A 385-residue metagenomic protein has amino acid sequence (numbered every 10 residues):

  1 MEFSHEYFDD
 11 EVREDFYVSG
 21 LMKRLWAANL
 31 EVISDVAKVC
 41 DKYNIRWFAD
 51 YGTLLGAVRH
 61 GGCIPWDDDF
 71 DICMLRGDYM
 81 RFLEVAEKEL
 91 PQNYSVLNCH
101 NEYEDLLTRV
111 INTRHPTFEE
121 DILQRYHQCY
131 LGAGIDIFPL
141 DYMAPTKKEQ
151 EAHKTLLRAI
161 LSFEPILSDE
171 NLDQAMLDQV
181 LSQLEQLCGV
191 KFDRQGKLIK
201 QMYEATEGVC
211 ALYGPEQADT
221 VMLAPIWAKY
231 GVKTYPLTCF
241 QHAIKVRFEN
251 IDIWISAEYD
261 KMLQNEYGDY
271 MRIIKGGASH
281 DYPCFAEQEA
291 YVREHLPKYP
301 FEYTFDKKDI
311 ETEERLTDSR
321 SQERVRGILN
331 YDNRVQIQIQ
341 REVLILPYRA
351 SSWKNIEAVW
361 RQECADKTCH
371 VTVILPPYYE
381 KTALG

Functional and structural regions predicted by a protein language model:
M1-E6: Conserved oxyanion/phosphate-binding beta-strand-loop segments in alpha/beta enzyme cores
Y7-D9, Y17-D41, A86-P145, Q150 (+2 more regions): Conserved catalytic core of two-metal-ion nucleotidyltransferases
R13-G20, I339-R341: A short, surface-exposed helix-loop junction/capping segment
A37-F70, M74, Y79-M80, T238: Active-site nucleotide-donor binding segment shared across nucleotidyl transfer reactions
A49-Y51, R76, P139, P347 (+1 more regions): A cross-domain feature marking catalytic cores of carbohydrate-active enzymes and several ubiquitous metabolic/repair
I64, M74, Y79-E84, K88-L97: Long, hydrophobic, well-ordered secondary-structure blocks that form the structural core and pocket-lining surfaces
K154: Short, His- and charge-rich active-site/binding loops that engage polyanionic ligands
E314-G385: N-terminal pre-catalytic "stem/leader" segment of glycosyltransferase-like enzymes
